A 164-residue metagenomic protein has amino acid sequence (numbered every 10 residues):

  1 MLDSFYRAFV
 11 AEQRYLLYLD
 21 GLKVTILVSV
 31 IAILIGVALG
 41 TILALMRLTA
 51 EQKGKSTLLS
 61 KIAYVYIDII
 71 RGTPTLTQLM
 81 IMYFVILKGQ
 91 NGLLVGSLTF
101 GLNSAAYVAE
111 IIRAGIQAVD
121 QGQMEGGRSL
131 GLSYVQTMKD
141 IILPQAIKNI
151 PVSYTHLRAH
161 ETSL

Functional and structural regions predicted by a protein language model:
M1-L157, E161: Transmembrane alpha-helices and adjacent helix-loop boundaries
